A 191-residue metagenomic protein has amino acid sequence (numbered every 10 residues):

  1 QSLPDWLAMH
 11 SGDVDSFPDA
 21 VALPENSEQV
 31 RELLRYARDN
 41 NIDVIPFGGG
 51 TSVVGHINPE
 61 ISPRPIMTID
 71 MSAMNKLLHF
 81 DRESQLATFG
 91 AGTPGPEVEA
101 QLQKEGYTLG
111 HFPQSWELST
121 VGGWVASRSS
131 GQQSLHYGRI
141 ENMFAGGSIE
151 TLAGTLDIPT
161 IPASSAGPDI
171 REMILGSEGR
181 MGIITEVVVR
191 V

Functional and structural regions predicted by a protein language model:
Q1-R35, V53-Q85: N-terminal flexible segment immediately upstream of the FAD-binding catalytic core in FAD-dependent oxidoreductases
L23, F47, T88-A91: Active-site-adjacent beta-strand anchor residues
R38-N40, F47, S119, M143: Short, basic and Ser/Thr-rich N-terminal targeting/leader segments
I42-D43, T108: Residue-level detector of anion-binding/catalytic polar loops
N75-V191: FAD-binding subdomain of flavoenzyme oxidoreductases
